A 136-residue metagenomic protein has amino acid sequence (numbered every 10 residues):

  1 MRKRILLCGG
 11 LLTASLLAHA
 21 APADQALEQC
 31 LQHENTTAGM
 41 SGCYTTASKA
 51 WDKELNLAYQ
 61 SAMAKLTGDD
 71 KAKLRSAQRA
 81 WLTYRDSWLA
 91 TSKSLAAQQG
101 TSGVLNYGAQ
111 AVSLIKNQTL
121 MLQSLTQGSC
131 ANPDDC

Functional and structural regions predicted by a protein language model:
M1-G9: Bacterial N-terminal signal peptides that target proteins for export
L11-A20: Hydrophobic h-region of N-terminal signal peptides that target proteins for export in Gram-negative bacteria
H19-C136: N-terminal alpha-helical modules
